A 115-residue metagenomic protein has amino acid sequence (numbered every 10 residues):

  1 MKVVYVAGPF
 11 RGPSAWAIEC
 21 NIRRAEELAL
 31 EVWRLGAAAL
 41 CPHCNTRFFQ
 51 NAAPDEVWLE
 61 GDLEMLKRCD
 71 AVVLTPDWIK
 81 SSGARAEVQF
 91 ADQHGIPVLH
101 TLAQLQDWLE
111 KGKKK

Functional and structural regions predicted by a protein language model:
M1-K115: Catalytic phosphate/metal-binding cores of nucleic-acid and nucleotide-processing enzymes, i.e., regions that mediate
